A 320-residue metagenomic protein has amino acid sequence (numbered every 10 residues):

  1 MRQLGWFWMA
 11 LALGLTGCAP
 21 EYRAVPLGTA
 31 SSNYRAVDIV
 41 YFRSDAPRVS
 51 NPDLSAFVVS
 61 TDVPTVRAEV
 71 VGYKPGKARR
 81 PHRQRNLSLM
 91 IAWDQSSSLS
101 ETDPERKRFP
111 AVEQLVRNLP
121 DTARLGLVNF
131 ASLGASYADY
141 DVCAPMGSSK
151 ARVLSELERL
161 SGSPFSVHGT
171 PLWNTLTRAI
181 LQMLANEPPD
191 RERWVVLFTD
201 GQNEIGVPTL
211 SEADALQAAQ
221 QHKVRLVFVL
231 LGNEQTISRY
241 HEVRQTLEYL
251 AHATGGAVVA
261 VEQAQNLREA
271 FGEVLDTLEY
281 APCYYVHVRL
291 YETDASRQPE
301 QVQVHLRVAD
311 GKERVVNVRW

Functional and structural regions predicted by a protein language model:
L15-G17: C-terminal motif of bacterial Sec signal peptides marking the signal peptidase cleavage site
A19-E21: Bacterial signal peptide processing site
A24-M90, Q95-D103: Acidic, polar low-complexity linker/tail segments
N33, H252, E262-W320: C-terminal "exit" segments of structured domains
A36, P145-R193, E204, L230-V243 (+1 more regions): Von Willebrand factor
H82-M146, L172-A179, W194-T199, V229: Von Willebrand factor
L87, D121-G126, P188-W194, Q220-V227 (+1 more regions): Loop/turn elements at helix/coil->beta-strand transitions in domains of secreted/extracellular proteins
T199-A253, G272: VWA/integrin I-like adhesion module and closely mimicked acidic/polar interface patches used
